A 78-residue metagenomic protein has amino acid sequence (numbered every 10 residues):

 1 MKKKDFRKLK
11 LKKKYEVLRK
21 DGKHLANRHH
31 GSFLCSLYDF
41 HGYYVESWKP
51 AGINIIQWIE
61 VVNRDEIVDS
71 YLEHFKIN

Functional and structural regions predicted by a protein language model:
M1-N78: Polybasic/polar functional segments that serve as interface/processing modules
